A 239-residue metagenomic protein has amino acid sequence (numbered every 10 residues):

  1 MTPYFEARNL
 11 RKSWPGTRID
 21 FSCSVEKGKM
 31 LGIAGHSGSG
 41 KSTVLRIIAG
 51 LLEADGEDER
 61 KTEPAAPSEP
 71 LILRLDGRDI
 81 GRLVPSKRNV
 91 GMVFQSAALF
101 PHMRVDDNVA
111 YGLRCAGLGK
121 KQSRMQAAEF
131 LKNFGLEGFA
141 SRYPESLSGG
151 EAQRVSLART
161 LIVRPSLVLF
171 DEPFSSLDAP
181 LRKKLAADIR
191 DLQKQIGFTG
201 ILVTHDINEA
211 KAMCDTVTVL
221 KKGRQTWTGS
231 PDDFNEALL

Functional and structural regions predicted by a protein language model:
A49: Helix-to-loop junction immediately C-terminal to a conserved catalytic motif
P67, G77-F94, C115, K120: ABC ATPase NBD coupling module
R114, K121-F139, R190-D191: Conserved ABC ATPase "signature" region
Y143-L147, E151-Q153: Conserved ABC ATPase signature
I162-S166: A short, proline-enriched helix->beta-strand linker immediately N-terminal to the Walker B motif in ABC-type P-loop
V168-E172: Catalytic Walker B motif of ABC-type/P-loop ATPase nucleotide-binding domains
